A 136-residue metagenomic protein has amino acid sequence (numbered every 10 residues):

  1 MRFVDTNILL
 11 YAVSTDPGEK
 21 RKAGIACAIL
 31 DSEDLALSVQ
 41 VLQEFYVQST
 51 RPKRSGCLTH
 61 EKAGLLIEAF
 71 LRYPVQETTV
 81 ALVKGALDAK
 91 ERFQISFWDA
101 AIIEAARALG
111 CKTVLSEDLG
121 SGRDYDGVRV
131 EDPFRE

Functional and structural regions predicted by a protein language model:
M1, I103-E136: Acidic, PIN/NYN-like endoribonuclease modules and their adjacent C-terminal/linker elements
M1-L37, P52-E61: Short, well-structured N-terminal submotif of metal-dependent ribonuclease cores
D5-N7, E44, D99, D118: Acidic active-site catalytic centers that drive phospho-/nucleotidyl reactions and related ester hydrolyses
V41-L42, K62, L82, I102: Short, conserved alpha-helical segments within structured domains
Y46-Y73: Active-site-proximal, substrate-binding regions of enzyme catalytic domains and RNA-binding/basic surfaces
R72-E117: Active-site neighborhoods of divalent-metal-dependent phosphate/nucleic-acid chemistry enzymes
